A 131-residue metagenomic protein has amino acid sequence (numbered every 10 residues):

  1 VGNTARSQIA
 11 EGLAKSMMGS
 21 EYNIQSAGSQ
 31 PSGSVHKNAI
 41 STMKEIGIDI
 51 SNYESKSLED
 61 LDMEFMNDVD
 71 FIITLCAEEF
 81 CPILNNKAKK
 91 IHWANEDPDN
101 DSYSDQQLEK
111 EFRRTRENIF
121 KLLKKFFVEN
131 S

Functional and structural regions predicted by a protein language model:
V1-S131: Short polar/charged helix/loop
